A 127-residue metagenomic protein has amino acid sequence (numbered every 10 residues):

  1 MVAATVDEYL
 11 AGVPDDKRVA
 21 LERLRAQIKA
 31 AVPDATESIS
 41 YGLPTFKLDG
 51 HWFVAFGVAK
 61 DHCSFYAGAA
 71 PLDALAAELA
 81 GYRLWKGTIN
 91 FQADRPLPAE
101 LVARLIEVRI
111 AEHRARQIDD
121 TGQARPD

Functional and structural regions predicted by a protein language model:
M1-D127: Charge-dense, helix-prone N-terminal extensions
